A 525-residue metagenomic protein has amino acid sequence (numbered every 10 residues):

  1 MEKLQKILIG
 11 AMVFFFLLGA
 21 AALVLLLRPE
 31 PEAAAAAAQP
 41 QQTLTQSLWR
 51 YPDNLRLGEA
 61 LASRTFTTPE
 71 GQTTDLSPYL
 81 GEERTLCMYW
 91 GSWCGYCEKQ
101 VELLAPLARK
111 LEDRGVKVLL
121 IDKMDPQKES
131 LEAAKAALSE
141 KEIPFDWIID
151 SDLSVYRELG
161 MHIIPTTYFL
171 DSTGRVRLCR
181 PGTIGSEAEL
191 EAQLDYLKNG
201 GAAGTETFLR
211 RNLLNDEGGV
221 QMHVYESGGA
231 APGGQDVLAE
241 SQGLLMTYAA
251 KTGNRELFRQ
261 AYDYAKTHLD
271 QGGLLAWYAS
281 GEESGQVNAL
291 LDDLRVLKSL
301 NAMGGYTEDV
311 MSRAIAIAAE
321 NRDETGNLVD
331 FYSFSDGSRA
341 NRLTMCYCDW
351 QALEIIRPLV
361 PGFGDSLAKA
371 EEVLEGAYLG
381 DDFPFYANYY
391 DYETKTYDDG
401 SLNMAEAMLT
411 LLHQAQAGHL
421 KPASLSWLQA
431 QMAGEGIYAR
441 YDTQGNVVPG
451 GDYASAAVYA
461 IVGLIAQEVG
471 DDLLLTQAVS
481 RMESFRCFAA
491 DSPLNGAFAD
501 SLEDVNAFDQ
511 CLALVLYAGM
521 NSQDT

Functional and structural regions predicted by a protein language model:
I9, Q39-S77: N-terminal "domain-start" segment that seeds a small globular fold
L76-E98: Short active-site neighborhood of thiol/selenol oxidoreductases, capturing the structured segment around
E98-E140, L153-R157: Structural microenvironment flanking redox-active thiols in thiol-disulfide oxidoreductases
K135-T173: Short, internal strand/loop/helix patches that form the active-site neighborhood or redox-interaction surface
T173-A203: Thiol-/selenol-based redox modules, centered on thioredoxin-like and closely related oxidoreductase domains
A202-F208, P232-E240, G285-L291, T307-Y459 (+3 more regions): Extended ligand-binding clefts on enzyme/binding-domain cores
T205-L291, L428, V458, I465-E468: N-terminal carbohydrate-binding/catalytic regions of secreted carbohydrate-active enzymes
P361, A407, H413-L420, E468 (+2 more regions): Terminal, non-catalytic domain-edge segments
